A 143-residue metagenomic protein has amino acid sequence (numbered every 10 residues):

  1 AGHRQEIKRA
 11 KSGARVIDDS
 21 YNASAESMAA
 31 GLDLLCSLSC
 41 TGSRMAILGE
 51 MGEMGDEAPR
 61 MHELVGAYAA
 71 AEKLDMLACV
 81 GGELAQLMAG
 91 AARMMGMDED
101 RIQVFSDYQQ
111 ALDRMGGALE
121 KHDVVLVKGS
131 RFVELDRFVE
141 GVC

Functional and structural regions predicted by a protein language model:
A1-C143: ATP-dependent carboxylate-amine ligase
